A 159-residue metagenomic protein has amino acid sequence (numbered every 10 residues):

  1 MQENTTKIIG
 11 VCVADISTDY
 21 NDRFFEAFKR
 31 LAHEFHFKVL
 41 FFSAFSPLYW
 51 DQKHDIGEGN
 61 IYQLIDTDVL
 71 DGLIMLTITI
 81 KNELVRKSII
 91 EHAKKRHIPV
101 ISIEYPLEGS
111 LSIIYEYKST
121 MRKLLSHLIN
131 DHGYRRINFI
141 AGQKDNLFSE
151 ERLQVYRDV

Functional and structural regions predicted by a protein language model:
M1-W50, I56-V159: Bacterial carbohydrate/catabolite-sensing allosteric modules
